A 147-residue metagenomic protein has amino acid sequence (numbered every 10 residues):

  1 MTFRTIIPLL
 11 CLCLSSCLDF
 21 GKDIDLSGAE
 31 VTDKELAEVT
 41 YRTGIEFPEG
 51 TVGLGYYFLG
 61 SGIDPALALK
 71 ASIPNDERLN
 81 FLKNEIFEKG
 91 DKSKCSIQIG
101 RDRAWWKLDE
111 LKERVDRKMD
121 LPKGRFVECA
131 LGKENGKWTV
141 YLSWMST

Functional and structural regions predicted by a protein language model:
M1-I7: Bacterial N-terminal signal peptides that target proteins for export
C13-S16: C-terminal motif of bacterial Sec signal peptides marking the signal peptidase cleavage site
L18-F20: Bacterial signal peptide processing site
D25-L54: N-terminal "mature-domain start" segment
V39, P65, K123-R125: Residues that act as N-cap/strand-start positions at coil-to-secondary-structure junctions
E46-G50, L54-L111: Mature extracytoplasmic domains of secretory-pathway proteins
K92, I99-T147: An acidic-aromatic pocket/loop used at catalytic or ligand-binding sites
